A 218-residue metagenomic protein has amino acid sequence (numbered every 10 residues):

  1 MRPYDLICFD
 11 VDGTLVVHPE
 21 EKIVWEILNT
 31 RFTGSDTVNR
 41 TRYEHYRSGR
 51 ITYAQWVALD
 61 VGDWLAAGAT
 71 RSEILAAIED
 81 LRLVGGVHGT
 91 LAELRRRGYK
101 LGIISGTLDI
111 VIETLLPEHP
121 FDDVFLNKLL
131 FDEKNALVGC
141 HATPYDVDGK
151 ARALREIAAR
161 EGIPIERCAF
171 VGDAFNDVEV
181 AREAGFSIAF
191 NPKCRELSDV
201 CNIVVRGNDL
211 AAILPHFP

Functional and structural regions predicted by a protein language model:
M1-I51, A58-G62: Active-site neighborhood of HAD-like aspartate-dependent phosphohydrolases
V24-I27, G86, I110-T114, E179-V180 (+1 more regions): Phosphate- and divalent-cation-binding pockets in alpha/beta enzyme and binding domains that engage nucleotide-derived
G68-L81, V138-Y145: Glycine-rich phosphate-binding "P-loop"
S72-I110: Short, acidic loop-to-helix structural element flanking the phosphoryl-transfer center in phosphate-processing enzymes
H88-R96, K150-A151, R155-G162, R182: Surface-exposed amphipathic alpha-helices with a cationic face
S105, I165-G207: Acidic, Mg2+-coordinating phosphoryl-transfer loop and its flanking beta/alpha structural elements, shared across
E113-C168: Substrate-recognition "cap/lid" segment bordering the active-site pocket of phosphatases
F125, I203-N208, A212: Short acidic-hydrophobic, aromatic-tinged amphipathic segments that line or gate anion-handling sites
